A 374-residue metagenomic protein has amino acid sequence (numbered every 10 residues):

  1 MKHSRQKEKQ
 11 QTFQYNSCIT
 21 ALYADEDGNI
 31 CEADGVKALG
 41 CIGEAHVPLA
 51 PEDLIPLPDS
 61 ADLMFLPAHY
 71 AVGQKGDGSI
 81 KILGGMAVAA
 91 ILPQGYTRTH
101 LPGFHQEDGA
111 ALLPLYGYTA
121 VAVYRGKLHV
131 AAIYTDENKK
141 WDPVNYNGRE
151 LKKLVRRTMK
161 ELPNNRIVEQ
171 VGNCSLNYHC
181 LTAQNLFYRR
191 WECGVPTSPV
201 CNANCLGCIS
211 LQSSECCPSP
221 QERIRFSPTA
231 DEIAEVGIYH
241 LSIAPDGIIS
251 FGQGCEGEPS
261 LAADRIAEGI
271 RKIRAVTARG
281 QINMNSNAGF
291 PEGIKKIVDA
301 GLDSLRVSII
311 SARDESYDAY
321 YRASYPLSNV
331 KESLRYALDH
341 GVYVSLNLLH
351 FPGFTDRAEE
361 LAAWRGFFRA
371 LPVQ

Functional and structural regions predicted by a protein language model:
K2-D108, P114-L115: Short Lys/Arg-enriched alpha/beta "domain-start" segment
Y116-V195, Q212-C216, P220, E232 (+1 more regions): N-terminal [4Fe-4S]-dependent radical SAM core
E192, P196, Q212-I266, R274-G293 (+2 more regions): Core AdoMet radical
C201, C205-C208, F251: Short cysteine clusters
G269-I273, L334-A337, F368: Hydrophobic positions in alpha-helices of CheY-like receiver
E292-I297, G353-R369: Catalytic cores of alpha/beta
V298-L305, G341, A370-V373: Glycine-enriched alpha-helix->loop->beta-strand junction motifs that scaffold or abut catalytic
L334-E360: Conserved strand-turn element in the central/C-terminal portion of the radical SAM core barrel that lines
